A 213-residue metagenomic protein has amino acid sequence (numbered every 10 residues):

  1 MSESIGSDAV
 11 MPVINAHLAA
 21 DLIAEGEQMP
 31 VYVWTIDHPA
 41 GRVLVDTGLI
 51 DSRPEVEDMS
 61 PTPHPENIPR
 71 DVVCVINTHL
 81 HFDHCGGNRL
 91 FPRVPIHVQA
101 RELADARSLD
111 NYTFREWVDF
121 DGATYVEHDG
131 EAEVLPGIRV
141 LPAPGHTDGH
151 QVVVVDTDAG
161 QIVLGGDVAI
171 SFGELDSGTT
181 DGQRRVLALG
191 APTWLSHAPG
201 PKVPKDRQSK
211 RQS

Functional and structural regions predicted by a protein language model:
M1-L44, L49-R53, A188-W194, P201-Q212: Zn-dependent metallo-beta-lactamase
S2-E3, H64-R70, L90, P95-P142 (+2 more regions): Metallo-beta-lactamase
M11, R42, V75, P95 (+1 more regions): Hydrophobic "anchor" residues on beta-strands that sit immediately upstream of conserved functional sites
P12-N15, A24-G26, V31-D37, V43 (+1 more regions): Core dinuclear metal-dependent hydrolase active-site scaffold
I50-R53, A132, R139-P142, D148-S213: Metallo-beta-lactamase
V72-D83: Metallo-beta-lactamase
G86-P92, D206-S209: Metal-dependent catalytic neighborhoods of phosphoester/phosphodiester hydrolases
